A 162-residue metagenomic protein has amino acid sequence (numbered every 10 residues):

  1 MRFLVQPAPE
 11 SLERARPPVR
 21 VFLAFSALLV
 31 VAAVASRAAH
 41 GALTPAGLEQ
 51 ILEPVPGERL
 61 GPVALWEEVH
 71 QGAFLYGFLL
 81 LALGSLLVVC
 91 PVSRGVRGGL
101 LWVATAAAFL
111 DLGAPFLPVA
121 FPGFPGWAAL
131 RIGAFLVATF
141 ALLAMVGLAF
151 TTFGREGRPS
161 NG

Functional and structural regions predicted by a protein language model:
M1-P17: N-terminal juxtamembrane cytosolic/stromal segments of multi-pass membrane proteins
R14-L43: N-terminal signal-anchor transmembrane alpha helix
L43-L60: Membrane-interface interhelical connector segments
G57-G72: Short aromatic-rich membrane-water interface segments that cap or initiate transmembrane helices in multi-pass membrane
G72-V88: Hydrophobic alpha-helical transmembrane segments
S85-A106: Cytoplasmic juxtamembrane regions at transmembrane-helix boundaries
G99-A128: Hydrophobic alpha-helical transmembrane segments of integral membrane proteins
L117-G162: Alpha-helical transmembrane segments of multi-pass integral membrane proteins, characterized by long hydrophobic
